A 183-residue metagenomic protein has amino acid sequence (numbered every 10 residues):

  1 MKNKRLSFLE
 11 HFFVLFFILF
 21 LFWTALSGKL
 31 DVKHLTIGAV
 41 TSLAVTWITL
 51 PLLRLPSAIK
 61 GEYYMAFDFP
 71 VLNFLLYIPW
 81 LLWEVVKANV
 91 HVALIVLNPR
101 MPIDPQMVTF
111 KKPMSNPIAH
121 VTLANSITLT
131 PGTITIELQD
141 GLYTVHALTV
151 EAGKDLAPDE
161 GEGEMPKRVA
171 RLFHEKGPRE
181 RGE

Functional and structural regions predicted by a protein language model:
M1-N89: Membrane-targeting alpha-helical segments
S7, Y64-M65, N98-P99, V108 (+1 more regions): Short, flexible segments with low predicted structural confidence
E62-A66, P79, L94-L97, E137-G141: Short hydrophobic/aromatic-rich motifs at helix boundaries and adjacent loops
W83, K87, L94-L97, K112 (+1 more regions): Membrane-proximal, non-transmembrane interface segments of integral membrane proteins
N89, A93, R100-P105: Short, structured loop/turn "capping" segments at alpha-beta junctions
M101-E183: Terminal membrane-proximal soluble interaction domains of membrane-associated proteins
